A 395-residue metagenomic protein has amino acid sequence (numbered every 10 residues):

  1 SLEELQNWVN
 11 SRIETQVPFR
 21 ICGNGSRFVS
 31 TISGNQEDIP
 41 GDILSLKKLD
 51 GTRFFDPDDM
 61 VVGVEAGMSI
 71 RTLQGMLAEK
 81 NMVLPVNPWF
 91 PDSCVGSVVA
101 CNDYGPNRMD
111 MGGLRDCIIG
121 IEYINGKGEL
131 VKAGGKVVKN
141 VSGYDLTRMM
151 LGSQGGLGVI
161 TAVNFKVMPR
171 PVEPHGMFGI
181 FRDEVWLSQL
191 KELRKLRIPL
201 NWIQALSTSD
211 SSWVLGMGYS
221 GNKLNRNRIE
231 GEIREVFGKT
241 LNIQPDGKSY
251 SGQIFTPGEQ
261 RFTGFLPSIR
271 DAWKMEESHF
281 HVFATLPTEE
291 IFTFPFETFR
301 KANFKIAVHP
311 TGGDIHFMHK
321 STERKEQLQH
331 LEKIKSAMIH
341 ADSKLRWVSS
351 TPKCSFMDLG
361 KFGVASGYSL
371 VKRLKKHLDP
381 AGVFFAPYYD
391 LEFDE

Functional and structural regions predicted by a protein language model:
S1-F19, P40, S45-W89, D103-K136 (+1 more regions): N-terminal glycine-rich flavin-associated loop
E4-N7, R71-T72, E184-Q189, K223-G231 (+2 more regions): Short, conserved charged micro-motifs
I13-T15, A78, R194, R300 (+1 more regions): Anion (oxyanion) recognition and catalysis
P18, P85, P199-Q204, A302-A307 (+1 more regions): A short linear hydrophobic-aromatic micro-motif
I21-R27: Glycine-rich beta-strand-to-loop/alpha-helix junction loops that act as flexible
T31-I39, K47, F90, D210 (+1 more regions): Conserved glycine-rich FAD pyrophosphate-binding loop
A100, I119-M275: C-terminal substrate-binding/cap subdomain adjacent to the FAD-binding core in PCMH-type and related FAD-linked
